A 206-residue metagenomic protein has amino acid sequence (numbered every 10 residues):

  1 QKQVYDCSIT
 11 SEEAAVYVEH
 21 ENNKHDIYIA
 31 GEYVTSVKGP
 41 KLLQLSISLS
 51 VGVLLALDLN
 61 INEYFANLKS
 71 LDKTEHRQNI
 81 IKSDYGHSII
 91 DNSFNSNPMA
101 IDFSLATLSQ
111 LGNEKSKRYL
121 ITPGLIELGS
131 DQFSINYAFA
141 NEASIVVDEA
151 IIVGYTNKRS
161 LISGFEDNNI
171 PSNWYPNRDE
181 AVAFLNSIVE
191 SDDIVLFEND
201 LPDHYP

Functional and structural regions predicted by a protein language model:
K2-I9: Short, basic/low-complexity N-terminal boundary segments at the transition from targeting/disordered tails
Q3, K24-D26: Conserved beta-strand and immediately adjacent loop positions that scaffold enzyme active sites
S11-A14, N22-N23, E32-L45, L49-P206: ATP-dependent carboxylate-amine ligase
V18: Extracellular glycan-interaction surfaces
Y28-A30: A general beta-strand register signal
